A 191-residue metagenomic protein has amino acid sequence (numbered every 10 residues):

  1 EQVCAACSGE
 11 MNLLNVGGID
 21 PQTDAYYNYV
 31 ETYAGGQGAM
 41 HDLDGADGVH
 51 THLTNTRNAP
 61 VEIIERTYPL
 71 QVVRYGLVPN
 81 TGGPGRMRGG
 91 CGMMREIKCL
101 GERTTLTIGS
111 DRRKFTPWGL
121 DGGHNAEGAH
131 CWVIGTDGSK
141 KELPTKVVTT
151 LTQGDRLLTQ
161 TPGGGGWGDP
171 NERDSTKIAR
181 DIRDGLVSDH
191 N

Functional and structural regions predicted by a protein language model:
E1-N191: Glycine/proline-enriched, intrinsically flexible loops and inter-domain linkers
